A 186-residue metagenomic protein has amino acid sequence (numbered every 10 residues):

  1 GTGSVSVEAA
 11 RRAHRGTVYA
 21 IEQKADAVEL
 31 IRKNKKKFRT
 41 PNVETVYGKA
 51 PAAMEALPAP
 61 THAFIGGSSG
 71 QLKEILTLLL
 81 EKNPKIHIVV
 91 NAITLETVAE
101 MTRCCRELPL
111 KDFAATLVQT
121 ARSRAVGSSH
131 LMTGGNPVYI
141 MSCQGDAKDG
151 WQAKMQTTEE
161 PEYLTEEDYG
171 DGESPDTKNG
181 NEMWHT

Functional and structural regions predicted by a protein language model:
T2-H14: Conserved SAM-binding loop of SAM-dependent methyltransferases across substrates and taxa, primarily the Class I
G16-Y19: Short beta-strand element of Class I
I21-L57: S-adenosyl-L-methionine
A25, N42, S69-L72, L95: Cytosolic regulatory regions of ion transport systems
A59-G67, H87: Short SAM/SAH-binding signature in class I
L76-H87: A short glycine-rich, Lys/Arg-flanked "PGG" loop and its adjoining helix->strand segment in the class I
K85-G134: C-terminal substrate-binding/active-site "lid" region of AdoMet-derived donor-dependent transferases
S129-E160, L164-D168, E182-W184: Core SAM-dependent methyltransferase catalytic element
